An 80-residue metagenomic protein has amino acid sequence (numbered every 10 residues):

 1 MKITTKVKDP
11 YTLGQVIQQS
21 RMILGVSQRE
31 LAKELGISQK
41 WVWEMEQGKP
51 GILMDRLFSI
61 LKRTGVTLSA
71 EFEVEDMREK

Functional and structural regions predicted by a protein language model:
M1-M22: A short, Lys/Arg-rich alpha-helix, primarily the initiator
I3, S69-K80: Short, charged recognition helix plus adjacent turn of helix-turn-helix-like nucleic-acid-binding domains
Q15-E30, E34, S59: Short basic helix-loop element that most often maps to the first helix and adjoining turn of HTH DNA-binding modules
G36-P50: Recognition helix of helix-turn-helix/homeodomain-like DNA-binding domains that insert into the DNA major groove
L53-E71: DNA major-groove recognition helix of helix-turn-helix/homeodomain DNA-binding modules
